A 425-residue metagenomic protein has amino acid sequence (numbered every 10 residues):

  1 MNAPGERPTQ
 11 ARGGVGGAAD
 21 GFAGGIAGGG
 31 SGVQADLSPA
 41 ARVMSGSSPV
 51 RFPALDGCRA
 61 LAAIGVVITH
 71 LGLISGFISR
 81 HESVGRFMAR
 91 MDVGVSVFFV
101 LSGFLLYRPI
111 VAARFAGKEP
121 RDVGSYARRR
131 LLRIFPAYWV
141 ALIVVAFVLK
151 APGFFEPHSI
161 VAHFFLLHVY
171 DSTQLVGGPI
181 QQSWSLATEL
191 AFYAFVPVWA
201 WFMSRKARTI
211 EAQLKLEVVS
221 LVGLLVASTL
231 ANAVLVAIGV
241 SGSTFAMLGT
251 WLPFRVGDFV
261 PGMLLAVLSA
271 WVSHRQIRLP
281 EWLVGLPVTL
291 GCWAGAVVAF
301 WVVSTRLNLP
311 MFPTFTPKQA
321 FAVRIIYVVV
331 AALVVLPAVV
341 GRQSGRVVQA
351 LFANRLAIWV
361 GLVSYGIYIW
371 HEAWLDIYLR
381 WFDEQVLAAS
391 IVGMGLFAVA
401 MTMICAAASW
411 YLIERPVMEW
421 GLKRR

Functional and structural regions predicted by a protein language model:
M1-S243, W251, A350-G366, D376-R425: Membrane-cytosol interface segments of multi-pass membrane proteins, especially ER/Golgi lipid-handling enzymes
Y107-R114, V148-K150, A200-R208, L265-R275 (+3 more regions): Structural signal for the C-terminal ends of transmembrane alpha-helices and the immediately following loop
T209-Q213, W282, T314: Short, flexible/disordered intra-domain loops and linkers
Q213-L221, V284-W293: Membrane-interfacial loop-to-transmembrane alpha-helix junctions, especially the N-terminal start
R255, F259, M263-L264, G285-R415: Alpha-helical transmembrane segments of multi-pass integral membrane proteins
H274-W282: Flexible interhelical linker loops that connect adjacent transmembrane helices in multi-pass membrane transporters
